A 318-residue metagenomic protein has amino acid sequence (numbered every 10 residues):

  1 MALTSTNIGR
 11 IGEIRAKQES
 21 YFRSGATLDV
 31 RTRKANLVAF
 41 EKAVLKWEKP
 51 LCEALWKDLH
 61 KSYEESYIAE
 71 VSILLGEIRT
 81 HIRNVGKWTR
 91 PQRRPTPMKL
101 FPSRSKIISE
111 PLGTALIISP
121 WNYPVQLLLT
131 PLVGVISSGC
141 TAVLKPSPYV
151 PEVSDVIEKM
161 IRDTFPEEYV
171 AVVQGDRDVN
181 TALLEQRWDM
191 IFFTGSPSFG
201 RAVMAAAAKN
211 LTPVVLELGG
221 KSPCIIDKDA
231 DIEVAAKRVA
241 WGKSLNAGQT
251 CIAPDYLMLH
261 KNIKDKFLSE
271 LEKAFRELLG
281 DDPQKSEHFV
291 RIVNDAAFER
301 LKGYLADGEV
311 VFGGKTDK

Functional and structural regions predicted by a protein language model:
M1-K106: N-terminal Rossmann-like NAD(P)+-binding subdomain of aldehyde/semialdehyde dehydrogenases
A2-L3, F165, S198-K318: ALDH superfamily catalytic-core signature
A39, A43-P50, V156, M160-T164 (+3 more regions): Generic non-transmembrane alpha-helical segments
M98-V234, E272: Rossmann-like NAD(P) dinucleotide-binding subdomain of oxidoreductase/dehydrogenase enzymes
